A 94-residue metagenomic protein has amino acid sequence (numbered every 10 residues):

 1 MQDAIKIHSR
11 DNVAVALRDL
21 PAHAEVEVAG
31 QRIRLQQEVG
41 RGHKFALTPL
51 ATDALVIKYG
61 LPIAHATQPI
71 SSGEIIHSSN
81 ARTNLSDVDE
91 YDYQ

Functional and structural regions predicted by a protein language model:
M1-Q94: N-terminal small-residue-enriched
